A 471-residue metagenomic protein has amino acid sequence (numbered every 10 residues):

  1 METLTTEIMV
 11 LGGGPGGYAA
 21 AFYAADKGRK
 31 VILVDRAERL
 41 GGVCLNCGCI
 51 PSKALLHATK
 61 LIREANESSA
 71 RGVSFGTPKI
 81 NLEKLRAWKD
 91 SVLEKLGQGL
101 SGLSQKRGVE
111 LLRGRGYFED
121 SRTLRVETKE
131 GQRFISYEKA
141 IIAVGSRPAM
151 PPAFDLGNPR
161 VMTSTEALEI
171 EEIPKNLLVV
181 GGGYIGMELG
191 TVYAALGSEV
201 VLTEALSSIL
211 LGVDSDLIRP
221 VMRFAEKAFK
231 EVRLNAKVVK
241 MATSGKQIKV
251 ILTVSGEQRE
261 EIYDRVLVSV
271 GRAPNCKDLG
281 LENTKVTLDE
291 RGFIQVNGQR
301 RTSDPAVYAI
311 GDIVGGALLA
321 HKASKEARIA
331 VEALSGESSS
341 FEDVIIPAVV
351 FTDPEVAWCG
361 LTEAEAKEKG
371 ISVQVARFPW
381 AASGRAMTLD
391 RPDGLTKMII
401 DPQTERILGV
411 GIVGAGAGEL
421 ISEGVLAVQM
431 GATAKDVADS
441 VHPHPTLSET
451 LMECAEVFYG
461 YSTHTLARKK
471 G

Functional and structural regions predicted by a protein language model:
E2-G14, I173-V180: Beta1/beta-strand and adjacent pyrophosphate-binding region of the FAD-binding site in flavoprotein oxidoreductases
E2-T5, F22-I173, V201, L206-L210 (+6 more regions): Glycine-rich flavin
E7, G28-K30, K175-N176, A306 (+1 more regions): Residues that mark the start of a beta-strand
M9-L11, G116, I135-G145, V179-V180 (+2 more regions): Short hydrophobic core segments
L11-G16, A20, A25-A37, V43 (+5 more regions): Flexible, glycine-rich terminal cap/loop adjacent to redox cofactors in electron-transfer oxidoreductases
G17, G186-M187: N-terminal Rossmann-fold NAD(P) dinucleotide-binding loop
A21, A25, G190, A194-A195: Gly/Ala-rich phosphate-binding loop of Rossmann-like dinucleotide-binding domains, activating on the conserved
G157-I173, I262-A333, E419, A427: FAD-site-proximal beta/loop scaffold in flavoenzymes
